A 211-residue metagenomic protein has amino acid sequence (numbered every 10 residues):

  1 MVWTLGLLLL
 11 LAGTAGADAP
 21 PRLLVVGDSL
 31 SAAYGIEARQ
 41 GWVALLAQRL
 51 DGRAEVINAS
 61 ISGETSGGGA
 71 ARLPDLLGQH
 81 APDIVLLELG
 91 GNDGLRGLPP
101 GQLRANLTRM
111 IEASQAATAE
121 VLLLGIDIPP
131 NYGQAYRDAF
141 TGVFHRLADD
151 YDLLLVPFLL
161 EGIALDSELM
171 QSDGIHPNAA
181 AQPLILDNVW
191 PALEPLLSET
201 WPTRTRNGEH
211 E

Functional and structural regions predicted by a protein language model:
V2-A12: Bacterial N-terminal signal peptides
W3, A15, E55, R204-N207: Intrinsic disorder/low-complexity signature
T4, A33, V56, S60 (+3 more regions): A general structural-boundary detector
A12, G35, P183-L184: Intrinsically disordered, low-complexity regions enriched in Ser/Pro/Gly/Gln/His and often acidic
G16-T65, R72-A81: Serine-esterase "nucleophile elbow" of acetyl-processing enzymes
D18, L45-Q48, A70-E211: Alpha-helical cap/lid subdomain in secreted, periplasmic, or secretory-pathway luminal O-acyl-processing enzymes
